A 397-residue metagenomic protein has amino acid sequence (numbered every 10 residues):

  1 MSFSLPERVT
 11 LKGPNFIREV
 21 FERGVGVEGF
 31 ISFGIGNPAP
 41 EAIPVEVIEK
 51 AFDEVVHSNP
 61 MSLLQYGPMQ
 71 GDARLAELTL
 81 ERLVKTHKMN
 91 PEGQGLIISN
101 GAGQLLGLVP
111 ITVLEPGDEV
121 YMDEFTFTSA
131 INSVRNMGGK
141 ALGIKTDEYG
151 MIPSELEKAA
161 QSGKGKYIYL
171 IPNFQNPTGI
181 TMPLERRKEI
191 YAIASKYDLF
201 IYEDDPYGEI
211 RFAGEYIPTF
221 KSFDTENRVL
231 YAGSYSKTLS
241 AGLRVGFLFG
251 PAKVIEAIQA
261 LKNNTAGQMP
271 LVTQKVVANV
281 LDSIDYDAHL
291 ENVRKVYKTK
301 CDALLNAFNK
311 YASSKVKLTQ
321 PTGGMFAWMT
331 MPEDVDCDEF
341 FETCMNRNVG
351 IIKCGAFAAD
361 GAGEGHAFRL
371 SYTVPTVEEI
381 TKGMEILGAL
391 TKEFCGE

Functional and structural regions predicted by a protein language model:
T10-G101, D282-S283, G350, E393-E397: N-terminal small-domain helix-loop-helix segment of the aminotransferase-like
H57, S62-D198, G208-F223, Y297 (+2 more regions): Conserved core of the PLP fold type I
M122, G143, I201-E203, V277 (+1 more regions): Hydrophobic residues in well-ordered beta-strands that form the structural core
S222-K295: Conserved core segment of the aminotransferase class I/II
A278, K295-L305, K317-T330: Conserved glycine-rich beta-strand-loop-beta hairpin in the small C-terminal domain of fold type I
K315-N348: Conserved PLP-binding catalytic core of the aspartate aminotransferase-like
N346-R347, G361-E397: PLP-dependent enzyme catalytic core of the Aspartate aminotransferase-like
